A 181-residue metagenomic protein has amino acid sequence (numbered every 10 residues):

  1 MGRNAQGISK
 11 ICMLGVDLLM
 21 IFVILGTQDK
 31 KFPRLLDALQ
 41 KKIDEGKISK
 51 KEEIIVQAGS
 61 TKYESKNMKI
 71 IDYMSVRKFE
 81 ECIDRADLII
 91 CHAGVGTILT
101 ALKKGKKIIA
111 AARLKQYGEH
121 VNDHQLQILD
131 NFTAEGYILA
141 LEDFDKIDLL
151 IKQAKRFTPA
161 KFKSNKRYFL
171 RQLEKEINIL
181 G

Functional and structural regions predicted by a protein language model:
M1-G181: Nucleotide-activated sugar donor-binding and catalytic core shared by glycosyltransferases and related lipid-linked
